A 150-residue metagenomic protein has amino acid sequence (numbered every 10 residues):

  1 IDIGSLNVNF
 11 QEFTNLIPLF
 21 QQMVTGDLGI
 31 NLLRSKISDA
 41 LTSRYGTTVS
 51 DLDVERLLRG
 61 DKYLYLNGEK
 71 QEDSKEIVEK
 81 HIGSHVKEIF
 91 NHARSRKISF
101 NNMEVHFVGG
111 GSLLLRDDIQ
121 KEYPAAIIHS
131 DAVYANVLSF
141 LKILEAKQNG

Functional and structural regions predicted by a protein language model:
I1-I17, I37: Gly/Thr-rich phosphate-binding beta-strand-loop-beta motif of the actin/hexokinase/Hsp70
D2, D27-N31: Aspartyl protease active-site motif detector
E12, I30-G150: Helical "lid/coupling" subdomains associated with nucleotide-phosphate turnover
N15-L28, A125-A126: Short helix/strand-bridging catalytic loops that position acidic/His residues to coordinate divalent metals and engage
